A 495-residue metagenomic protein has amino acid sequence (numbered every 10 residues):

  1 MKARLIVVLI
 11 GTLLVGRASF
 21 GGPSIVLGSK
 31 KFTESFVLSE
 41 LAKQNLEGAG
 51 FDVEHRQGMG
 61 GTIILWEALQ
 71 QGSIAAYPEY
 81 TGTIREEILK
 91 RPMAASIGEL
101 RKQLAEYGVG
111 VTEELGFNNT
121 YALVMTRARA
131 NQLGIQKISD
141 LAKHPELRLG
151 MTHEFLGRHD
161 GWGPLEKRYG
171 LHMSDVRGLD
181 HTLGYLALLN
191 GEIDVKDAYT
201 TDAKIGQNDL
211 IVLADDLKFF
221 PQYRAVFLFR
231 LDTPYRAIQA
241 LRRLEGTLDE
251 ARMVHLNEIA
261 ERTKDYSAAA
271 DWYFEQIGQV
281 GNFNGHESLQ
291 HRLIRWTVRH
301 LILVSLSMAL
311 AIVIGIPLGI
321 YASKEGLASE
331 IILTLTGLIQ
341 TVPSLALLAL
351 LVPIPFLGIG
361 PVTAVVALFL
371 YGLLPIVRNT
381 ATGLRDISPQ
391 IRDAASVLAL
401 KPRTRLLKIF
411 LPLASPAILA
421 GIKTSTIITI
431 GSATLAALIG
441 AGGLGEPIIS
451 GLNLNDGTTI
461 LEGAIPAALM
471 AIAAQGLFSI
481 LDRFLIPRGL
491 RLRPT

Functional and structural regions predicted by a protein language model:
G22-E54, G116-L186: Bilobed "Venus flytrap"/periplasmic-binding protein-like clamshell domains and structurally analogous long
T81-L100, L186-A214: A ligand-binding cleft/hinge motif common to bilobed small-molecule-binding domains
A105-G110, L115-A122, T201-E245: Periplasmic-binding protein-like
R295-L303, A349-P375, S415, T459 (+1 more regions): Loop-to-helix entry region at the N-terminal start of transmembrane alpha-helices in multi-pass membrane transporters
R295-W296, L301-L303, L318-L351, L368 (+1 more regions): Cytoplasmic-entry segments and transmembrane alpha-helices of multi-pass inner-membrane transporters
G326, A381-R385, E462-T495: C-terminal transmembrane helix and the adjacent membrane-cytosol boundary/short C-terminal tail of inner/organellar
L370, R403-A436, E462, P466-A467 (+2 more regions): Transmembrane alpha-helices
L384-A414, A441: Short helix-to-coil transition segments within interhelical loops that connect adjacent transmembrane helices
